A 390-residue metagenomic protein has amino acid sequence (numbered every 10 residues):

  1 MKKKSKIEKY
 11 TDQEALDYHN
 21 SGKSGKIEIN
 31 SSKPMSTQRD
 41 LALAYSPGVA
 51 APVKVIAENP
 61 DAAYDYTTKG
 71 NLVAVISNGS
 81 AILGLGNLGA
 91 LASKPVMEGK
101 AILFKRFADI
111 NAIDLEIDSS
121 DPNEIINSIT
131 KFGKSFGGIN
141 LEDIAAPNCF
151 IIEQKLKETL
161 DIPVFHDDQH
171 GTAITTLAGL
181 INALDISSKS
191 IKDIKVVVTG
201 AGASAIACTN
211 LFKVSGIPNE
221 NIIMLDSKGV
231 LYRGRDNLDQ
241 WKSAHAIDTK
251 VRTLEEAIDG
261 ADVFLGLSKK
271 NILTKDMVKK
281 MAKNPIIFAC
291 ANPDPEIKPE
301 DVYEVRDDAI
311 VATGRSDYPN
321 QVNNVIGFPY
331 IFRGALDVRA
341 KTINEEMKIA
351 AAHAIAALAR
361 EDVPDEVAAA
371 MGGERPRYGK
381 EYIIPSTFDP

Functional and structural regions predicted by a protein language model:
K2-V164, L358: N-terminal ligand-binding/catalytic initiation module
S46, A50, D61, I102-D109 (+13 more regions): Generic secondary-structure signature for well-ordered alpha-helical cores
N78-S80, L88, I117-D118, D143-C149 (+5 more regions): Short, ordered loop/turn segments at secondary-structure junctions
L83, L88-A108, L160, H166 (+2 more regions): Glycine-rich phosphate/diphosphate-binding loop of Rossmann-like nucleotide-binding domains
D114, N140-D143, V164-D167, V198 (+4 more regions): General beta-strand structural signal in soluble alpha/beta enzymes
D167-D168, S187-K189, A291-P390: Adenosine-phosphate binding glycine-rich loop
S243-I310, R315-D317: Rossmann-like adenosine-cofactor binding region
